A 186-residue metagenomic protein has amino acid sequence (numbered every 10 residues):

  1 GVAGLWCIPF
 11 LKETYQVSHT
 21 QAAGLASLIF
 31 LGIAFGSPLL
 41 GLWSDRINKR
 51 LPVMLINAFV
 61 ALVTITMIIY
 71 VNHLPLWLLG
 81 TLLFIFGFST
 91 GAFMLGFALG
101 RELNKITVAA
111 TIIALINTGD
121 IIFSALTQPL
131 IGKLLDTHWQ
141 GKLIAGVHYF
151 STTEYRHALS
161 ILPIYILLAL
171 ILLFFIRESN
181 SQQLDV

Functional and structural regions predicted by a protein language model:
G1-S37, S124-G132: Extracytoplasmic gate region of multi-pass secondary transporters
D45-A58: Cytoplasmic membrane-interface "Motif A"-like loop-to-helix N-cap segments of 12-TM Major Facilitator Superfamily
F59-H73: C-terminal ends and interior cores of transmembrane alpha-helices in multi-pass membrane transporters/permeases
I69, Y155-V186: Multi-pass alpha-helical transporter architecture, strongest for 12-TM Major Facilitator/SLC carriers used
W77-M94: Hydrophobic core of transmembrane alpha-helices in multi-pass small-molecule transporters, especially MFS/SLC-type
G91-K105: Intracellular juxtamembrane helix-capping segments at the cytosolic ends of symmetry-related transmembrane helices
I106-Q140: A late C-terminal transmembrane helix in Major Facilitator Superfamily
K133-I164: A membrane-interface helix-boundary motif in multi-pass transporters
